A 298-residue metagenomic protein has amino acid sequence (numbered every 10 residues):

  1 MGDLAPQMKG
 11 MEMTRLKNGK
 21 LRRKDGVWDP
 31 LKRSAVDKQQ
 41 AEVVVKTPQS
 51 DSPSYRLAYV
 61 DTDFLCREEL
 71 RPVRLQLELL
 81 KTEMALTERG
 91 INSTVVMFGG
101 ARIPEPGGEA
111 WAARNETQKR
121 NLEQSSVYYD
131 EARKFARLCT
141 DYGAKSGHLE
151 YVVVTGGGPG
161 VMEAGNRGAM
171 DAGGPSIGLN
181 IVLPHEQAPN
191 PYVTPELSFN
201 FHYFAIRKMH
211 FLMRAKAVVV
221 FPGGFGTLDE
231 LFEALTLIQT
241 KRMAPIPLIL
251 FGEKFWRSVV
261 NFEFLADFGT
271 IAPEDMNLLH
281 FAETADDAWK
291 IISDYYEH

Functional and structural regions predicted by a protein language model:
M1-K20: N-terminal amphipathic/basic-hydrophobic helices that include classical n-h-c signal peptides and signal-anchor
N18, D25-L179: Glycine-rich beta-alpha loop segments
T62, T87-E88, A112-A113, Y128 (+3 more regions): PLP-dependent amino-acid enzyme catalytic core
T87-G90, K145-G147, M170, N190-Y192 (+3 more regions): Solvent-exposed alpha-helices and their adjacent loops that cap or buttress functional pockets in soluble metabolic
A112-A113, M170-D171, E233-I238, F264-D267 (+1 more regions): Short, solvent-exposed amphipathic alpha-helical segments in soluble enzyme and RNA/protein-processing domains
V154-T155, P159-F221, F225-G226, F232: Phosphate/pyrophosphate-binding betaalpha-module
G173-E186, F221, L235-V259, E274: Short, acidic/small-residue loops that bind anionic groups at enzyme active sites
L250-H298: C-terminal functional extensions of proteins
